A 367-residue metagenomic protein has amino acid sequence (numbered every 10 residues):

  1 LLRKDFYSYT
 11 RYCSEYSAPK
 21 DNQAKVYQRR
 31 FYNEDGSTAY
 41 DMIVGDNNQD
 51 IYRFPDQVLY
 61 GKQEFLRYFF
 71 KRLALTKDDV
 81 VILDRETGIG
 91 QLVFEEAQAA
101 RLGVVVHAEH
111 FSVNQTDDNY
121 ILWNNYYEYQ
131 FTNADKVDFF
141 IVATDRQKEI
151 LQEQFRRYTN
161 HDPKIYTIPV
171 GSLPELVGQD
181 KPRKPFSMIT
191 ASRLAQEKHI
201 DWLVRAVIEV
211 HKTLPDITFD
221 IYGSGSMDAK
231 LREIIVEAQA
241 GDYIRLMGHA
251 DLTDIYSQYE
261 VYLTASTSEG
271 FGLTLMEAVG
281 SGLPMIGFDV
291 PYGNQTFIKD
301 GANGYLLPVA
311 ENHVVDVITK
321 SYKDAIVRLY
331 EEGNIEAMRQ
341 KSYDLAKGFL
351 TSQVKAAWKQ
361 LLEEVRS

Functional and structural regions predicted by a protein language model:
G103-V105, F111, L122-N124, D135-E153 (+1 more regions): Donor nucleotide-sugar binding/catalytic pocket of nucleotide-sugar-dependent glycosyltransferases
F186, T190-E209, S226-R232: A conserved mid-protein helix/loop that constitutes part of the nucleotide-sugar donor-binding site
D216, A240, V327-R328, N334-G348: A short, well-ordered alpha-helix in the C-terminal region of glycosyltransferases
K230-H249: Nucleotide-activated donor-binding/catalytic signature segment of Leloir-type glycosyltransferases, i.e., the conserved
H249-A250, D254-Y259: Short alpha-helical donor nucleotide-sugar binding micro-motif in glycosyltransferases
T267: Aromatic "clamp/platform" in nucleotide-sugar-dependent glycosyltransferases that forms part of the donor/acceptor
P284-F288: Short hydrophobic beta-strand element within catalytic cores of glycosyltransferases and related nucleotide-activated
Q295-I326: Change "using UDP/GDP/dTDP sugars" to "using nucleotide sugars
